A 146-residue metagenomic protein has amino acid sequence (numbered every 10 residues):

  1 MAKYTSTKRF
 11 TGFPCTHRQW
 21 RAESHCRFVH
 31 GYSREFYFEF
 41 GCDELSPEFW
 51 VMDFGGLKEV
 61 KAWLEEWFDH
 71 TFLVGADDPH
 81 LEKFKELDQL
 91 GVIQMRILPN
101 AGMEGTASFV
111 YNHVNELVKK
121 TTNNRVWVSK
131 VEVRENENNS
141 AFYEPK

Functional and structural regions predicted by a protein language model:
M1-K146: Charge-rich, low-complexity N-terminal segments
